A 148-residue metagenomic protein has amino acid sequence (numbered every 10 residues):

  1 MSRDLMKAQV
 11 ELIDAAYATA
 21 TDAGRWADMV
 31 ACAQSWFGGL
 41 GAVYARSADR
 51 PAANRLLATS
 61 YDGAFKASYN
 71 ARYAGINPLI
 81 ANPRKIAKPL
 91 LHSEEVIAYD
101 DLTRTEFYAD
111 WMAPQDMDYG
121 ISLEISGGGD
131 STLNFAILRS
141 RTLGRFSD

Functional and structural regions predicted by a protein language model:
D4-D148: Regulatory input/activation interfaces that engage signals or partners
